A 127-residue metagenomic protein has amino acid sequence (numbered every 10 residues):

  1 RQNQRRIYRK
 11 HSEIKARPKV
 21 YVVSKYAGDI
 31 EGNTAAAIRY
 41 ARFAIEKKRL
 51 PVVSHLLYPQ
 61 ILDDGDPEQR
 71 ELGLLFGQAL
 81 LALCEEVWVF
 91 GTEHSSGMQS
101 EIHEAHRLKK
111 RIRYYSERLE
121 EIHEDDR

Functional and structural regions predicted by a protein language model:
R1-R127: Catalytic phosphate/metal-binding cores of nucleic-acid and nucleotide-processing enzymes, i.e., regions that mediate
